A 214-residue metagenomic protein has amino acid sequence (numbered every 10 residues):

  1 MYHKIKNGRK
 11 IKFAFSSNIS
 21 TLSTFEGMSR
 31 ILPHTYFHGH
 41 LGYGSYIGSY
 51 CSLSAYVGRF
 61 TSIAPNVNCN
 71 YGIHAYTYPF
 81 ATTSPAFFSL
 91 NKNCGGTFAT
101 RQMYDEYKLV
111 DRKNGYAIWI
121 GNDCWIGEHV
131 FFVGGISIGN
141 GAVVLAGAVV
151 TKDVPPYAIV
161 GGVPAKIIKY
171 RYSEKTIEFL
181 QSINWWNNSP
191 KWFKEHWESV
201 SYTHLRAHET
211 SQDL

Functional and structural regions predicted by a protein language model:
M1-N18: Membrane-proximal basic amphipathic "stem/tether" segments
S20-I136: Flexible, glycine/small-residue-enriched loop-and-beta-strand segment within the central core of proteins
N184, S189-Y202: Leloir-type glycosyltransferase catalytic cores
T203-T210: Conserved small/polar residues in nucleotide/adenosyl-binding loops
D213: Cationic, low-complexity basic patches in intrinsically disordered or flexible, solvent-exposed regions
